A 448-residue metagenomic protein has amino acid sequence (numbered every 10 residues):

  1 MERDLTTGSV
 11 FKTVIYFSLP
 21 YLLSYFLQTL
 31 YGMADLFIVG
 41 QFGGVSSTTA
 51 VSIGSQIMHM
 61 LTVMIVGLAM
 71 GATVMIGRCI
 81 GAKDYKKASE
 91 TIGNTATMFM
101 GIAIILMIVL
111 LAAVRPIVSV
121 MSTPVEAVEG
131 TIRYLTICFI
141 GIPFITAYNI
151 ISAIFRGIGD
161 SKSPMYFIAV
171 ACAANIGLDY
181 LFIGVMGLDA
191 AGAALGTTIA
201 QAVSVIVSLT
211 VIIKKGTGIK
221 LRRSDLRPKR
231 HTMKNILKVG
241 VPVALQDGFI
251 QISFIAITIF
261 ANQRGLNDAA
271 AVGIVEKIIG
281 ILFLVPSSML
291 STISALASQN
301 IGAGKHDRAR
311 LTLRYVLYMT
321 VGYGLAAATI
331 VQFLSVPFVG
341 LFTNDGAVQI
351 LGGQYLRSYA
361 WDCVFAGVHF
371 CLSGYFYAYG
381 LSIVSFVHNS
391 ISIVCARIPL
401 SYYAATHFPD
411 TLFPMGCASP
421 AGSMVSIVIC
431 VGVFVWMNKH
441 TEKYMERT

Functional and structural regions predicted by a protein language model:
M1-S18, I76-G141, V185-V241, A297-D362 (+1 more regions): Short alpha-helical transmembrane segments in multi-pass integral membrane proteins
K12-T73, G77, V241-A261: Signature of the first transmembrane helix
Y16-G32, I137, A171, A200-S204 (+3 more regions): Transmembrane helical elements of multi-pass membrane transporters/channels
L22, F26, L30, A34 (+17 more regions): Generic alpha-helical transmembrane segments of integral inner-membrane proteins, especially permease/transport modules
L30-T49, V118-V125, L181-L188, G248-I281 (+3 more regions): Helix-terminus/linker motif at the lipid-water interface of multi-pass membrane proteins
G43-Q56, L135, A194, L266-I281 (+2 more regions): Small-residue hotspots at the loop-to-helix junctions and early N-terminal turns of transmembrane alpha-helices
T48-I108, I145-P164, T258, V272-S335 (+1 more regions): Small-residue-rich hydrophobic transmembrane alpha-helices
C138-R156, P164-C172, A193-S208, S287-L290 (+4 more regions): Short runs within selected transmembrane alpha-helices of multi-pass transporters and secretion channels
